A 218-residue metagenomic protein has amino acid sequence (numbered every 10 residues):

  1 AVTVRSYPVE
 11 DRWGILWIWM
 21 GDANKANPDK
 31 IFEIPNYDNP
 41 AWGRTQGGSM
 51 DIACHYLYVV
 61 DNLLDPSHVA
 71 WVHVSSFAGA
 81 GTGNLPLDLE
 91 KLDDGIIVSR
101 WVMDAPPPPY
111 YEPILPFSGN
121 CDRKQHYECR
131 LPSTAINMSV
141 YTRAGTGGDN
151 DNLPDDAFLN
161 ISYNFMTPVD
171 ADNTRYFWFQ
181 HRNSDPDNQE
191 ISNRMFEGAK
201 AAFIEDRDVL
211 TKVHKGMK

Functional and structural regions predicted by a protein language model:
A1-W17: Active-site-proximal cofactor/substrate-binding loop regions of enzyme domains
N24-K218: C-terminal catalytic domain of Rieske-type non-heme iron oxygenases
